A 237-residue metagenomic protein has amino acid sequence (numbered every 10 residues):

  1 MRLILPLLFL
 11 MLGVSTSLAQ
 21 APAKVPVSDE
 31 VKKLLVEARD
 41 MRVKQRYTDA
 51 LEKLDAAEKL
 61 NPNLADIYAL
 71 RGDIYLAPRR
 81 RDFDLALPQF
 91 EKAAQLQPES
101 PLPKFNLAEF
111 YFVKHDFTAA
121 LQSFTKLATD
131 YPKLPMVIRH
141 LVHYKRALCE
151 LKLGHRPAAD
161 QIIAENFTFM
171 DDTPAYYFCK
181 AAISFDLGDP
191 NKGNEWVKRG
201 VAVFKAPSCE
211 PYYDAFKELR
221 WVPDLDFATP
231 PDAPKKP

Functional and structural regions predicted by a protein language model:
Q20-K33, K133-I138, N166-D171: TPR-adjacent "capping" and linker segments in tetratricopeptide-repeat scaffold/adaptor proteins
A21-S28, P190-P237: Terminal, low-structured helical/coil segments at or just beyond the last alpha-helical repeat
D29-L60, L70-R79: Alpha-helical segment of the N-proximal tetratricopeptide repeat
K44-E52, P78-K92, H115-S123, L153-Q161 (+1 more regions): Structural signature of tandem alpha-helical TPR/SEL1-like repeats, specifically the intra-repeat loop/turn
L70-D73, N106, K145, C179: Canonical tetratricopeptide repeat
T125-D130, Y144, L148-L151, Q161-D172 (+2 more regions): TPR/TPR-like (Sel1-like) alpha-helical repeat modules
